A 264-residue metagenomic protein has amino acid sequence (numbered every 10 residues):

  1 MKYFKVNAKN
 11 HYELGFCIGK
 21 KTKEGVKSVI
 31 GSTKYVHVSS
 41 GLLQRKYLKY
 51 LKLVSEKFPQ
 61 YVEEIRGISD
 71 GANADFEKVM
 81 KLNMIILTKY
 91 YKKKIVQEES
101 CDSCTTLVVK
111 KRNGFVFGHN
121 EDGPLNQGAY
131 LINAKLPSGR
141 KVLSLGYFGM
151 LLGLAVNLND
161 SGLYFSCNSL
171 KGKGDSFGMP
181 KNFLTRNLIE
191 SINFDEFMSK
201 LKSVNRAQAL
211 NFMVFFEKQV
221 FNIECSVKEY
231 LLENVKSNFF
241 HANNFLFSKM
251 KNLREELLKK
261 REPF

Functional and structural regions predicted by a protein language model:
M1-A74, I86, V109-F264: C-terminal, well-structured catalytic/ligand-binding subdomain of enzymes
D75, V79: Electropositive nucleic-acid engagement tracts
K81-T105: Active-site pocket-lining segments that scaffold enzyme catalytic pockets across diverse folds
